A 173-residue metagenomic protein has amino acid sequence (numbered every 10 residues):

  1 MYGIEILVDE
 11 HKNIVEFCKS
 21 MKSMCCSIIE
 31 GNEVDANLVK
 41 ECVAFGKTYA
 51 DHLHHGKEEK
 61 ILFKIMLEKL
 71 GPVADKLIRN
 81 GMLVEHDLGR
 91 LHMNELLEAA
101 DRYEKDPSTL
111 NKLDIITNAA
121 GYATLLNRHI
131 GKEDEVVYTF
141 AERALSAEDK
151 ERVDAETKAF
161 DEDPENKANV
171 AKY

Functional and structural regions predicted by a protein language model:
M1-Y173: Small-residue-biased structural context
